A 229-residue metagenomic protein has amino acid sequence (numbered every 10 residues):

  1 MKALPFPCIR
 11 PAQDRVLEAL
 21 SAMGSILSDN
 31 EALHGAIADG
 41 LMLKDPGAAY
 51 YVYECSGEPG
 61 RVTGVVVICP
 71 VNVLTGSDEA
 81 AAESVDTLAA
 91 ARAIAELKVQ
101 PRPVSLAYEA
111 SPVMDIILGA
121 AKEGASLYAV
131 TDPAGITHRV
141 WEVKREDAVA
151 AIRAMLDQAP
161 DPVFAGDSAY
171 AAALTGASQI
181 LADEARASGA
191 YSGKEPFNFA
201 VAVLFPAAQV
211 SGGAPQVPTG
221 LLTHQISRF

Functional and structural regions predicted by a protein language model:
M1-F164, S168-F229: Surface-exposed, charge/polar-rich loops and edge strands
